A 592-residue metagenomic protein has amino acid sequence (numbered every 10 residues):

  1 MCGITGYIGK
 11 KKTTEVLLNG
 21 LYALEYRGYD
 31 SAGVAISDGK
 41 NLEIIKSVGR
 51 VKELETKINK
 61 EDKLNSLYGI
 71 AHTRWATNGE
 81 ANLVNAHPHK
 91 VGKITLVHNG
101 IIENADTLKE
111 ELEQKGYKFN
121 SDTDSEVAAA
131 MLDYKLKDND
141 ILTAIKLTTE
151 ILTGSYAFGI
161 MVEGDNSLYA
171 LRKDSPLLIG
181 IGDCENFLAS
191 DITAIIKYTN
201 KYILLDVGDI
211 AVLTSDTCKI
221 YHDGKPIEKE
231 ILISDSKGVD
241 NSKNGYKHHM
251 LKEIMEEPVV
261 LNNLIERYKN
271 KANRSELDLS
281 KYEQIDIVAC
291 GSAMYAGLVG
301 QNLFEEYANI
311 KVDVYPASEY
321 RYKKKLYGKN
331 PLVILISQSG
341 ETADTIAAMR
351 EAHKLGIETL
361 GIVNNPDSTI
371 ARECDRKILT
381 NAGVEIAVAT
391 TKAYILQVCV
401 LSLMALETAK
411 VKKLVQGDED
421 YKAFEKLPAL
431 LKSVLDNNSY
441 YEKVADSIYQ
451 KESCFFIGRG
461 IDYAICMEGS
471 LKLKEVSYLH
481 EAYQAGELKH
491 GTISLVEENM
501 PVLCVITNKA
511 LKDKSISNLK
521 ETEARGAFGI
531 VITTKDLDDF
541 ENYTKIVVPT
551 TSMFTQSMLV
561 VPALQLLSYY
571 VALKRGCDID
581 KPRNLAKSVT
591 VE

Functional and structural regions predicted by a protein language model:
M1-K243, K247, E256-N263, K271-K281 (+5 more regions): Conserved short alpha-helical segments that host acidic/polar catalytic motifs at enzyme active sites
L67-V84, N262-E276, Q301-I336, T342 (+1 more regions): Glycine-rich oxoanion-binding loops at beta->alpha junctions
D124-V127, A296, G300, L396-L401 (+3 more regions): Catalytic-loop motifs flanking and including active-site residues across diverse enzymes
S155-E185, Y449-E475, I516: Acidic/histidine-rich
E257-L261, I265-D286, R376-C504, K512 (+1 more regions): Active-site phosphate/pyrophosphate-binding segments
S280-K426, R459, V505-P549, L567: Glycine-rich phosphate-binding loops that contact phosphosugars or nucleotide phosphates
T551-E592: Generic C-terminus detector
